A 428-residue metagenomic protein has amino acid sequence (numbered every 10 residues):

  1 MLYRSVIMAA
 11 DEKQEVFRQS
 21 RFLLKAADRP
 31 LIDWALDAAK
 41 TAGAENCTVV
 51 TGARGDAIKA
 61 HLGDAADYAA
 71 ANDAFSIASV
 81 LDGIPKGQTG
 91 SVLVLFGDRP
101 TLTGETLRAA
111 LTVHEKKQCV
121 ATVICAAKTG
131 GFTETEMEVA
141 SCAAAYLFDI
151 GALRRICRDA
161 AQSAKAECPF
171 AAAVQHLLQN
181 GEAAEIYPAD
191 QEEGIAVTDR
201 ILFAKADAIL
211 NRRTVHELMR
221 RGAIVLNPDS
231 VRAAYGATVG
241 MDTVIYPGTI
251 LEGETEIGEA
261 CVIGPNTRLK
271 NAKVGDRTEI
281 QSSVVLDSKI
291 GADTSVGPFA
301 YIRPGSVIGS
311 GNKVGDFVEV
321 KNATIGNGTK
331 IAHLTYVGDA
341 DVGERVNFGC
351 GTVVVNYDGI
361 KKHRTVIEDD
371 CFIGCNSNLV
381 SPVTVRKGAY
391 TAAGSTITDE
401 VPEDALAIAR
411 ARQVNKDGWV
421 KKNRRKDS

Functional and structural regions predicted by a protein language model:
M1-L23: N-terminal nucleotide-binding beta1-loop-alpha1 segment
Y3-I7, I32, N46-V49, D199: Hydrophobic targeting segments
Y3-S5, A26, I58-Y68: Short acidic, glycine/proline-enriched helix-loop-strand junctions
R29-N46, G83: A short, N-terminal amphipathic alpha-helix
N46-G52, V123-C125: Short internal beta-strands
I58-K59, A66-T135, A143, L147-R155: Conserved beta-loop-beta/alpha segment of the NTase-like Rossmann-fold superfamily that binds/positions NTPs
T135-N211, H216: Catalytic-core segments of class I nucleotidyltransferases/pyrophosphorylases that form NMP-activated intermediates
I224-A409, Q413-V414: Structural signal for interior beta-strand "rungs" in well-ordered beta-sheet cores of soluble enzyme domains
